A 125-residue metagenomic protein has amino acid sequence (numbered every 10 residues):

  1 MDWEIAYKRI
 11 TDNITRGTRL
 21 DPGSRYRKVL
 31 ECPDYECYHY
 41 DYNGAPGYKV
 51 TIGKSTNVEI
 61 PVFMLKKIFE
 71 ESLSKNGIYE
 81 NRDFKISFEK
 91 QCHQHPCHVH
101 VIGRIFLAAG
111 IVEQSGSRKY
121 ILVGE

Functional and structural regions predicted by a protein language model:
M1-L65: Long, low-complexity, charged/polar intrinsically disordered regions in eukaryotic proteins
A6, A45, P96, A108-A109: A sequence-composition feature that detects small, non-aromatic residues
N13-G17, E71, K75, A109: Surface-exposed polar/charged interaction patches
G17-S24, I78-K90, H98, S115-R118: Short glycine-rich, low-complexity/disordered patches
E59-Q91: Short acidic, hydrophobic short linear motifs in intrinsically disordered regions
Q91-A108: Short amphipathic alpha-helical interaction segments
L107-K119: A short, conserved structural fragment
I121-E125: C-terminal engagement modules used by replication, chromatin/transcription, nuclear envelope/ESCRT, and ubiquitin
